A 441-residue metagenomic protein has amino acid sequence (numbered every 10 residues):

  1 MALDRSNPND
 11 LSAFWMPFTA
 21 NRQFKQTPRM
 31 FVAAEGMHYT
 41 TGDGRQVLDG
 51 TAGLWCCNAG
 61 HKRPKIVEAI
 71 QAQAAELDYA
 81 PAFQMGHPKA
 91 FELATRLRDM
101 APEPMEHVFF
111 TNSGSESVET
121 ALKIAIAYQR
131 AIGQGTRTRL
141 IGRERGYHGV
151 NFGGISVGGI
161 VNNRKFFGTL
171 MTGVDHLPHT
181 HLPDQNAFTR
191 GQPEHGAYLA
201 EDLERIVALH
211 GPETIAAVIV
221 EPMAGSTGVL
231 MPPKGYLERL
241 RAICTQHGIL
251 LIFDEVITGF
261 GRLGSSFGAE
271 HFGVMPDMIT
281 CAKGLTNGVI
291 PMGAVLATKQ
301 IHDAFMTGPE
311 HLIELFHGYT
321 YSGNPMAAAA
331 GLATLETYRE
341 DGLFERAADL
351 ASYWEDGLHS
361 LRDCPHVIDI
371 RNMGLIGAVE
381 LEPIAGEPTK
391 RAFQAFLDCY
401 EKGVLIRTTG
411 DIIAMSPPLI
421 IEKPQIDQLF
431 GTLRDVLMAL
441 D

Functional and structural regions predicted by a protein language model:
M1-D441: Conserved N-terminal phosphate-binding loop of PLP-dependent enzymes in the Aspartate aminotransferase
